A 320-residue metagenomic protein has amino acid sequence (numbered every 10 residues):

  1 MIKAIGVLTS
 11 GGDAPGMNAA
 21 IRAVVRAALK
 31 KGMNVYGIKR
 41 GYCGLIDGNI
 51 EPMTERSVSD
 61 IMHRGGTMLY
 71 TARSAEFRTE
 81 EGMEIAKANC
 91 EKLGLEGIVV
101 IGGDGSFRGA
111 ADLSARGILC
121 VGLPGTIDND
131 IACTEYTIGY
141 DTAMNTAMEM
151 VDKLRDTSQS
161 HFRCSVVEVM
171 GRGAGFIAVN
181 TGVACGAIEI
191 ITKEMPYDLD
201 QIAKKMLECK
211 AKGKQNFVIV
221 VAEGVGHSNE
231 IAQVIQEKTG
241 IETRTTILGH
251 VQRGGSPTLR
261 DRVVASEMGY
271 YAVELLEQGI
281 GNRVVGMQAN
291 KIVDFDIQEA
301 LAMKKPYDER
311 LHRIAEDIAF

Functional and structural regions predicted by a protein language model:
M1-I46: N-terminal phosphate-binding or glycine-rich loops at protein starts, especially the Walker A/P-loop of NTPases
S10-D13, I38-C43, R73-S74, G103-G105 (+7 more regions): Short, ordered loop/turn segments at secondary-structure junctions
A19-V24, G105-I118, A178: Short Gly/Thr/Asp-enriched flexible loops that form oxyanion-binding sites at enzyme active sites
L45-V100, G105-S106, I138-N145, E149 (+1 more regions): Glycine-rich oxoanion-binding loops at beta->alpha junctions
V100-G102, D112, L119, Y140-E242 (+1 more regions): Accessory alpha-helical/coil subdomains and C-terminal extensions that flank or cap enzyme catalytic cores
C133-A143, S256-R262: Short beta-strand elements at the ligand-binding edges of bilobed clamshell
R283-F320: Phosphate-binding loop/pocket of nucleotide- and phosphate-handling active sites
